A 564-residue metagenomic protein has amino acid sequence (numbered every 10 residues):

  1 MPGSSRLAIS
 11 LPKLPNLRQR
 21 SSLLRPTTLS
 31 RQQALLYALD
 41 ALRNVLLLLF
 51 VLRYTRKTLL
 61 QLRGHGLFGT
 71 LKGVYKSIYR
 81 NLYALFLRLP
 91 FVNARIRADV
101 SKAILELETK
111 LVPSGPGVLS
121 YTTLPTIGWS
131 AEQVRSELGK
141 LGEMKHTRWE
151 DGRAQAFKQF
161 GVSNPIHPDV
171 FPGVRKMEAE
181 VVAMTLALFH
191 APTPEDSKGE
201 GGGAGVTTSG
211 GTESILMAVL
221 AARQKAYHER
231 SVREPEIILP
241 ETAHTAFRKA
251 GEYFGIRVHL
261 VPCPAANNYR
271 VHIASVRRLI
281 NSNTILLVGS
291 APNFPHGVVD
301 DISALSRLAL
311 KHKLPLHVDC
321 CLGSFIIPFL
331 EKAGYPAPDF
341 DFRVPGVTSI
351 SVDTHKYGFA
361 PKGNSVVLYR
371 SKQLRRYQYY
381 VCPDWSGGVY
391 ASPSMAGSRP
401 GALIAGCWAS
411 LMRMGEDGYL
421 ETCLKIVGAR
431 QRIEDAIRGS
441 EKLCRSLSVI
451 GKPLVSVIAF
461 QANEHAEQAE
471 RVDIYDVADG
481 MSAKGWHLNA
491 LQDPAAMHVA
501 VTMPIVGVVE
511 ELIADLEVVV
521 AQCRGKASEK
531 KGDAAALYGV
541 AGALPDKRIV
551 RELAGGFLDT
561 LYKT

Functional and structural regions predicted by a protein language model:
P2-R175, A179, A183, A187 (+5 more regions): Non-catalytic terminal extensions of PLP-dependent enzymes
E178, V182, G199-V232, A246-A250: Conserved beta-loop-alpha segment that forms the PLP phosphate-binding cup at the N-terminus of a helix
E200-G202, I450-V457, Q492-A496: Short Gly/Ser/Thr- and Asp/Glu-enriched loop/turn motifs at secondary-structure junctions
A226-I285: PLP-dependent aminotransferase-like
V271-V318: Active-site phosphate-binding strand-loop segment of PLP-dependent enzymes
I273-S275, V299-K311, G323-S349: Active-site pre-lysine segment of PLP-dependent enzymes
F329-Q468: Active-site C-terminal subdomain of aminotransferase-like
